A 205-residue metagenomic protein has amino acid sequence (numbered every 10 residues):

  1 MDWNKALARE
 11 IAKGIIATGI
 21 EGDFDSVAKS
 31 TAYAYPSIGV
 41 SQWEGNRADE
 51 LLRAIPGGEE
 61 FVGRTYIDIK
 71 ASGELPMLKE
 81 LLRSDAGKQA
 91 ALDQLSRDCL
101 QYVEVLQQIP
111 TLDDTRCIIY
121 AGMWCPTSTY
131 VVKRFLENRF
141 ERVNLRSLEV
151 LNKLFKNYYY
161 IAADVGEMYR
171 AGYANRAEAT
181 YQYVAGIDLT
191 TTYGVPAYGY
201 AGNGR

Functional and structural regions predicted by a protein language model:
M1-T111, T115-I118, G122-R205: Cell-wall polysaccharide-cleaving catalytic domain and substrate-binding groove, primarily in peptidoglycan/chitin
